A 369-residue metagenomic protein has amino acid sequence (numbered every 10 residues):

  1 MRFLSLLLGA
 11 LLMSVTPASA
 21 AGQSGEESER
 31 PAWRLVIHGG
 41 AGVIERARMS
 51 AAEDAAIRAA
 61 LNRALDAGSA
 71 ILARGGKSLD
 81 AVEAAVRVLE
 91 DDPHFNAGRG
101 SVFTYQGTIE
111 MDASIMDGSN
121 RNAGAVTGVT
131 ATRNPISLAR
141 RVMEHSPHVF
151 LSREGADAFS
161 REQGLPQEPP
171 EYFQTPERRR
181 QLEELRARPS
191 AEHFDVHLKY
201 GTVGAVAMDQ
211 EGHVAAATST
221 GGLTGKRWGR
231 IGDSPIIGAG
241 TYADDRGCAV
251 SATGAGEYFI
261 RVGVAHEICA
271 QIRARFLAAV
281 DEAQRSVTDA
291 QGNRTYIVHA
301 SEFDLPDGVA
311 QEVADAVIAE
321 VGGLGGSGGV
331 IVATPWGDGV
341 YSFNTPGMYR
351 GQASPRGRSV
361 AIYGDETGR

Functional and structural regions predicted by a protein language model:
L4-S5, L277: Compositionally biased, low-structure terminal segments
S5-T16: Bacterial N-terminal signal peptides
A18-G22: Boundary at the C-terminal end of the N-terminal hydrophobic targeting segment
Q23-R369: Alpha/propeptide regions of enzymes that mature by internal proteolysis
